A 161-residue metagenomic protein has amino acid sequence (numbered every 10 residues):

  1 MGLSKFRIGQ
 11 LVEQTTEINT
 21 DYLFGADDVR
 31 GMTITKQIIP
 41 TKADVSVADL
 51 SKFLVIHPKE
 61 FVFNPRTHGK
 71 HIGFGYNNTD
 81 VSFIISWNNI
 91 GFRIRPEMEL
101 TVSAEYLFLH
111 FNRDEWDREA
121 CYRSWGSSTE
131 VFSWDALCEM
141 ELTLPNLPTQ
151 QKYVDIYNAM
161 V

Functional and structural regions predicted by a protein language model:
M1-N19, E139-V161: Non-catalytic DNA-recognition/assembly elements of restriction-modification systems
G9-D49, N89: DNA target-recognition patches
P58, V62-N112: A short beta-sheet element
F83-I90, W125-Q151: A short glycine-rich beta-alpha junction/loop motif
F108, N112-E115, C121, E141: Well-ordered mid-protein domain cores that form the structural environment of catalytic cofactors
